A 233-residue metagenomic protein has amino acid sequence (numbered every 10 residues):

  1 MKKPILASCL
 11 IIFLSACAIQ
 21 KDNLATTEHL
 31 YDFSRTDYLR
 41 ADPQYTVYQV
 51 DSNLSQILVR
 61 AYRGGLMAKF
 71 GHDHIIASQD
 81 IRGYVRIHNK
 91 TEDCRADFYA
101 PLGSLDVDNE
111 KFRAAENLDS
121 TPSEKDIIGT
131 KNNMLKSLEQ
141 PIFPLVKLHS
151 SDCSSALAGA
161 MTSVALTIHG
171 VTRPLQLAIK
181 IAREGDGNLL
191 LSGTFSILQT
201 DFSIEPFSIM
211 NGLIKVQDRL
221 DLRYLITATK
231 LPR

Functional and structural regions predicted by a protein language model:
P4-F13: Sec-dependent N-terminal signal peptides
C17-R233: Low-complexity, acidic/polar, glycine-enriched regions of mature
